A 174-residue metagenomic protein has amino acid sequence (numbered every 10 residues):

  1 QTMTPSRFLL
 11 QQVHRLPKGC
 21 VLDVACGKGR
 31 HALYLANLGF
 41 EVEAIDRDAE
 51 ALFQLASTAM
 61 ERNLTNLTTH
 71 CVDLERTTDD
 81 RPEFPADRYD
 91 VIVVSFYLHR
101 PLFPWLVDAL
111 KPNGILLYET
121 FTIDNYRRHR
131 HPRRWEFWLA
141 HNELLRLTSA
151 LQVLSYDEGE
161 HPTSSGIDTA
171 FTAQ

Functional and structural regions predicted by a protein language model:
T2-K18: Conserved alpha-helix/loop element of class I SAM-dependent methyltransferases that forms part of the SAM/SAH-binding
G19-G27: Conserved class I S-adenosyl-L-methionine
E41-D46: Conserved SAM-binding motif I beta-strand of class I
D48-E50: Conserved SAM/SAH-binding beta-strand->alpha-helix loop
N63-T77: Conserved SAM-binding strand-loop segment of SAM-dependent methyltransferases
R81-V91: A short acidic, Gly/Pro-enriched loop at the edge of an enzyme's catalytic core that lines a small-molecule cofactor
Y97-A109: A short, conserved alpha-helix within the catalytic core of class I
G114-D124: Conserved beta-strand signature within the Rossmann-like core of class I S-adenosyl-L-methionine
